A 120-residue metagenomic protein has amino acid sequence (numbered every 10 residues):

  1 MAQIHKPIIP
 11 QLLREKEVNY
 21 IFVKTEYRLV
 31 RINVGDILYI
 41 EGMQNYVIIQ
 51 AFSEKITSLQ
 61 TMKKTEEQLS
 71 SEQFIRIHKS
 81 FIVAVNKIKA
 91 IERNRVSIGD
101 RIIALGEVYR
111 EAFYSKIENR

Functional and structural regions predicted by a protein language model:
A2-R120: Basic, polyanion-interacting recognition surfaces, primarily in bacterial LytTR/OmpR-type DNA-binding effector domains
